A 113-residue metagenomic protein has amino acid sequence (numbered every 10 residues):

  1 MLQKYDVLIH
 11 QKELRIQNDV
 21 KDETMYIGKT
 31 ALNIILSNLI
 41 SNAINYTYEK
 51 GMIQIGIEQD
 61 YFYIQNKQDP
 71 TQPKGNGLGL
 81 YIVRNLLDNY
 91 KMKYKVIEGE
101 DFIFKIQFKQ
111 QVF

Functional and structural regions predicted by a protein language model:
L8-Q17: Short conserved segments within the C-terminal catalytic ATPase subdomain
V20, T24-T30: Conserved micro-motifs of the catalytic ATP-binding
L39: Hydrophobic residues in the alpha-helical elements that line and stabilize the ATP-binding pocket of the HATPase_c
A43-I44: Short helix-loop "hinge" at the ATP-lid/N-box region of the Bergerat-fold HATPase_c
K50-Y61: Short beta-strand/loop element within the Bergerat-fold HATPase_c
G79, V83: Short alpha-helical Gxxx[C/S/T] motif in the catalytic ATP-binding
Y90-E100: Glycine-rich ATP-binding loops of the HATPase_c
